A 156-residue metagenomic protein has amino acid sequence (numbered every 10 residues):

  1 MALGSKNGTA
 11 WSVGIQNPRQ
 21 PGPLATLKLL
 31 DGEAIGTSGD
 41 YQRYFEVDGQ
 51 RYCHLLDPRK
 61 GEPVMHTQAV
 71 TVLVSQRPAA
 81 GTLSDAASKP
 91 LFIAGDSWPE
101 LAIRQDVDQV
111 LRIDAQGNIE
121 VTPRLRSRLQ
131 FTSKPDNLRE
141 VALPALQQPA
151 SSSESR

Functional and structural regions predicted by a protein language model:
M1-R156: Mature catalytic core of soluble alpha/beta enzymes
